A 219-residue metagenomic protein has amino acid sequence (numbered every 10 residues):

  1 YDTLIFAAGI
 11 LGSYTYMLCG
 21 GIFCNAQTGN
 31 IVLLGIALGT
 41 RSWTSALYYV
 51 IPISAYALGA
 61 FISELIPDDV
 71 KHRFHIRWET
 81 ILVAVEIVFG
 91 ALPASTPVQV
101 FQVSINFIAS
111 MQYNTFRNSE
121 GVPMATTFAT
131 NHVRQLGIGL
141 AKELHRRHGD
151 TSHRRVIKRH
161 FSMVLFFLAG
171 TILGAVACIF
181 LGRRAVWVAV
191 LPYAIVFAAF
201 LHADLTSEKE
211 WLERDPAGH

Functional and structural regions predicted by a protein language model:
Y1-H219: Alpha-helical transmembrane segments of multi-pass membrane proteins
